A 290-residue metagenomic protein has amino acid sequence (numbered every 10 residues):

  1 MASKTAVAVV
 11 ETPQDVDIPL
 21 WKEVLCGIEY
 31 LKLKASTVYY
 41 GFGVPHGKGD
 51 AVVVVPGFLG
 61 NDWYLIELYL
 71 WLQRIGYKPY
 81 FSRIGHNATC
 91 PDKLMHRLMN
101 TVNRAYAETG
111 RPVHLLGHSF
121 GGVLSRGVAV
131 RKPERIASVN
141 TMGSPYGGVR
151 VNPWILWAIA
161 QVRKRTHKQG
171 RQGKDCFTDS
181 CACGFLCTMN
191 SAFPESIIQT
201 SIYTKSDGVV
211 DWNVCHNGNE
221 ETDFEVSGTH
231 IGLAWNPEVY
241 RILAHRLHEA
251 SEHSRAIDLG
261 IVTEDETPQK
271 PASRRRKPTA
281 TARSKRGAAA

Functional and structural regions predicted by a protein language model:
M1-V52, G60, Y64-L70, I75 (+3 more regions): Flexible, membrane-associating and regulatory peripheral segments of lipid-active enzymes
A8, E29-A35, F42-P45, G49 (+13 more regions): Residue-level signal for well-ordered alpha-helical segments
C26, L33, H96, N100 (+4 more regions): Charged/polar, solvent-exposed surface patches and flexible loops
K48, I84-T89, G110, H230-A234 (+2 more regions): Short, exposed beta-strand "edge-strand" segments with a Pro/Gly-rich flavor and a Y/T-containing core
D50-W63, E67, Q73-P194: Serine-dependent carboxylesterase/thioesterase catalytic core of lipase-like alpha/beta-hydrolase/SGNH enzymes
W71, S82, H118, S125 (+4 more regions): Bulky hydrophobic/aromatic packing residues
V130-R275: Helical cap/lid subdomain of alpha/beta-hydrolase-fold lipid enzymes that gates access to the catalytic pocket
